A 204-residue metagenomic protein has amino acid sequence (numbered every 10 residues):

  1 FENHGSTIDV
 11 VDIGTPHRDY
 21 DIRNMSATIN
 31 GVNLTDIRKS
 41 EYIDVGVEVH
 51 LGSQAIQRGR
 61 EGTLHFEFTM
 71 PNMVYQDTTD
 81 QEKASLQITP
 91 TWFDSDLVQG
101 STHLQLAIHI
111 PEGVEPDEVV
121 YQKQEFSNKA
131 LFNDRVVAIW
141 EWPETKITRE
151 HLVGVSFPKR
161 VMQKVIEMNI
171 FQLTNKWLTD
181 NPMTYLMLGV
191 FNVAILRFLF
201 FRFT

Functional and structural regions predicted by a protein language model:
F1-F203: Lumenal/extracellular ectodomains and adaptor appendage modules of the eukaryotic vesicle/secretory system
